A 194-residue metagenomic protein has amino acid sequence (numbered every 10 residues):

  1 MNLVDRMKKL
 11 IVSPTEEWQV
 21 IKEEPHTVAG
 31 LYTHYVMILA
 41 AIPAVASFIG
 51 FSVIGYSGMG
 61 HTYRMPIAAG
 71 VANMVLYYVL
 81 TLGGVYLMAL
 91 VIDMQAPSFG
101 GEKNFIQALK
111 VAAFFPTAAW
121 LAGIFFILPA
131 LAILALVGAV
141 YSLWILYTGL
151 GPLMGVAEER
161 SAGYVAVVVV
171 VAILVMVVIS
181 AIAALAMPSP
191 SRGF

Functional and structural regions predicted by a protein language model:
M1, I11-V12, P116, W144: Short hydrophobic/aromatic segments of transmembrane alpha-helices and their interfaces
N2-G100: Selected alpha-helical membrane-embedding segments in polytopic membrane proteins
L3-R6, L10, A166, V170 (+2 more regions): Short, hydrophobic-biased amphipathic alpha-helical segments
A29-V36, F126-A130, M176: Charge-dense, low-complexity polyampholytic segments
A41, V45, V79-L82, L121 (+4 more regions): Generic alpha-helical transmembrane segments of integral inner-membrane proteins, especially permease/transport modules
S47-G55, V85, I127-A130, L153 (+2 more regions): Transmembrane helix-loop junctions and nearby membrane-interface residues
I92-I173: Hydrophobic alpha-helical transmembrane segments and adjacent short intramembrane/lumenal linkers of inner/organellar
V175-F194: Juxtamembrane boundary at the C-terminal end of a transmembrane helix
